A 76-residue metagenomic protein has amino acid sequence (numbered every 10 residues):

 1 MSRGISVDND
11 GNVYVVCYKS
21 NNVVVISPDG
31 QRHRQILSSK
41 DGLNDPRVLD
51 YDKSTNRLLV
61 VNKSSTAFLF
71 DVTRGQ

Functional and structural regions predicted by a protein language model:
M1, K19, D29: A generic "binding-loop/recognition-motif" signal
M1-N12, D41-T55: Beta-rich, blade/repeat-based domains predominating in secreted/periplasmic proteins but also intracellular
G11-V13, G30, T55-N56, S65: Structural signal for glycine-centered tight turns and loop->strand junctions in beta-sheet-rich domains
V15-V16, V60: Residue position within the beta-strands of beta-propeller blades
N21-V24, T66-F68: Structural signal for beta-propeller blades
S27-Q31, V72-G75: Short loop/turn segments that connect beta-strands within beta-propeller blades
R32-S39: A short beta-strand motif characteristic of beta-propeller blades
N44-Q76: Blade-level signature of beta-propeller repeat domains, shared across WD40, Kelch, NHL, RCC1 and BNR/Asp-box propellers
